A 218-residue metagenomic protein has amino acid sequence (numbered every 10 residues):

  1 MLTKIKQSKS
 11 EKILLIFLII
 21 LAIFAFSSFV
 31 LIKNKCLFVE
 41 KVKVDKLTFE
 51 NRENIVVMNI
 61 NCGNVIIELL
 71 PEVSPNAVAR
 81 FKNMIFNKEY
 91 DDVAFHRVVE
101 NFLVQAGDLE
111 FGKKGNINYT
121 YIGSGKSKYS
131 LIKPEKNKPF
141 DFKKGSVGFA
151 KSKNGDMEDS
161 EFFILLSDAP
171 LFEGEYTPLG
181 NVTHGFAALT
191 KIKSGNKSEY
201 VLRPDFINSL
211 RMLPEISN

Functional and structural regions predicted by a protein language model:
M1-N218: Cyclophilin-like peptidyl-prolyl cis-trans isomerases
